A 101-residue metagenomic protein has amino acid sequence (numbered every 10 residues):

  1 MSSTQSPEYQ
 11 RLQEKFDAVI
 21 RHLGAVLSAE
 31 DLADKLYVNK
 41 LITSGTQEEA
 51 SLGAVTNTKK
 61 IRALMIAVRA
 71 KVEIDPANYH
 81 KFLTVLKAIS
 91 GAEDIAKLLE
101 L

Functional and structural regions predicted by a protein language model:
M1-L36, N57-L101: Death-fold interaction domains
